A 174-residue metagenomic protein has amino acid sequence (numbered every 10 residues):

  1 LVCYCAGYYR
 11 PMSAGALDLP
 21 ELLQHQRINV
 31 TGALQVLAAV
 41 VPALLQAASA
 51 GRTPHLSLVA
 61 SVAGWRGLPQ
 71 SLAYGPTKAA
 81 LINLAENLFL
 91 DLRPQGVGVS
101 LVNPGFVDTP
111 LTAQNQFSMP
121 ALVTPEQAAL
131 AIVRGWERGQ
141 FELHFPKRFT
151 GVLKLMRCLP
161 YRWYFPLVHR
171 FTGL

Functional and structural regions predicted by a protein language model:
C5-P11: Conserved NAD(P)H cofactor-binding loop of Rossmann-fold oxidoreductase domains
M12-A14, D18-Q26: Substrate-binding pocket helix/loop in short-chain dehydrogenase/reductase
G15, R66-L72: Active-site loop immediately N-terminal to the catalytic Tyr-X3-Lys motif of short-chain dehydrogenase/reductase
L37, T77: Active-site helix of classical SDR
P42, L90-P94: Alpha-helical segment proximal to the catalytic Tyr-Lys
S61: Residue(s) in the substrate-gating loop at a strand-loop-helix junction that position the organic substrate next
L101, F117-V152: C-terminal helical subdomain
